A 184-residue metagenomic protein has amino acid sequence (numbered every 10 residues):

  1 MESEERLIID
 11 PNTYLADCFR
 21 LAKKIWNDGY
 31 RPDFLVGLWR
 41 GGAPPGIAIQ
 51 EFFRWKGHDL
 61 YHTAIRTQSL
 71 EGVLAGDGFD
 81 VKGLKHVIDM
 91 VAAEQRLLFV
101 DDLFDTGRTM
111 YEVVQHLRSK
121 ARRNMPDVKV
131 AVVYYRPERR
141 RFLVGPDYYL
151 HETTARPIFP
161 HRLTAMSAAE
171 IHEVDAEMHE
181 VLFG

Functional and structural regions predicted by a protein language model:
M1-R31: Active-site-facing substrate-recognition patch
D28, Q115-G184: PRPP-dependent phosphoribosyltransferase catalytic core
Y30-W39: Short glycine-rich phosphate-binding loop at a beta-alpha junction
F34, T63, L98, K129-V132: A structural signal for isolated positions on well-ordered beta-strands in alpha/beta enzyme cores
A48-K56, H116, K120: Alpha-helical structural signal in soluble globular domains
W55-L97, R108-E112: Short, glycine/charge-rich flexible loops or terminal/linker lids adjacent to PRPP-binding catalytic cores
F104-D105: Short active-site segment of divalent metal-dependent hydrolases/proteases that encodes the spacing between
